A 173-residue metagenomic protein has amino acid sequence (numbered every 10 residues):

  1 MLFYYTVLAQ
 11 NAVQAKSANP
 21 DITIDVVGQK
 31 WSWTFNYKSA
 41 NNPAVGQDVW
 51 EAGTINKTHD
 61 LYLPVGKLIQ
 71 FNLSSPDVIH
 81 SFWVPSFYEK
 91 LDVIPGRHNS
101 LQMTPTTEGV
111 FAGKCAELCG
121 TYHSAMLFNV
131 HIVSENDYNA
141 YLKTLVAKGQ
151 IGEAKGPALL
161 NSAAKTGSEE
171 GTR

Functional and structural regions predicted by a protein language model:
M1-R173: Non-transmembrane, membrane-proximal soluble domains of secreted or membrane proteins
